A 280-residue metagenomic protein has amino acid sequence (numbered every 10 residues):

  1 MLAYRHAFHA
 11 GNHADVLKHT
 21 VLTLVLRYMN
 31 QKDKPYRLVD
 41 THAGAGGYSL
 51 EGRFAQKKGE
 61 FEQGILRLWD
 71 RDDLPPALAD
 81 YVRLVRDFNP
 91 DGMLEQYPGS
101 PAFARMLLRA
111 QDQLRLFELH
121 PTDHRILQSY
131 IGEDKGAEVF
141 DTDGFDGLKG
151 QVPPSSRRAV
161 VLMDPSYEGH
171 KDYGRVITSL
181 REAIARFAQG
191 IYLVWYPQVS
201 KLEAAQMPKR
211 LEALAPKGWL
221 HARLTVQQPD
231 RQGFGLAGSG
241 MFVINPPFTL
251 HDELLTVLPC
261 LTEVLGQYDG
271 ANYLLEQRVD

Functional and structural regions predicted by a protein language model:
M1-D280: Class I S-adenosyl-L-methionine-dependent methyltransferase catalytic core
